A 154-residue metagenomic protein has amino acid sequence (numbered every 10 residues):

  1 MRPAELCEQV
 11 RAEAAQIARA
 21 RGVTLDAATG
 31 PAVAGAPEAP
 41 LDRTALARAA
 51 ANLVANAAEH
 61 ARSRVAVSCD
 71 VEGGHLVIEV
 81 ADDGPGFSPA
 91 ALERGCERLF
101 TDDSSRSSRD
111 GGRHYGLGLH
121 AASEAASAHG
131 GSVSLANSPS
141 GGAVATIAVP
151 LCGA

Functional and structural regions predicted by a protein language model:
I17-T29: Short conserved segments within the C-terminal catalytic ATPase subdomain
G35-L41: Conserved micro-motifs of the catalytic ATP-binding
N56-A58: Short helix-loop "hinge" at the ATP-lid/N-box region of the Bergerat-fold HATPase_c
R64-G74: Short beta-strand/loop element within the Bergerat-fold HATPase_c
D82: Acidic ATP/Mg2+-coordinating residue in the GHKL
F87-D103, S107: Short conserved segment of the HATPase_c
